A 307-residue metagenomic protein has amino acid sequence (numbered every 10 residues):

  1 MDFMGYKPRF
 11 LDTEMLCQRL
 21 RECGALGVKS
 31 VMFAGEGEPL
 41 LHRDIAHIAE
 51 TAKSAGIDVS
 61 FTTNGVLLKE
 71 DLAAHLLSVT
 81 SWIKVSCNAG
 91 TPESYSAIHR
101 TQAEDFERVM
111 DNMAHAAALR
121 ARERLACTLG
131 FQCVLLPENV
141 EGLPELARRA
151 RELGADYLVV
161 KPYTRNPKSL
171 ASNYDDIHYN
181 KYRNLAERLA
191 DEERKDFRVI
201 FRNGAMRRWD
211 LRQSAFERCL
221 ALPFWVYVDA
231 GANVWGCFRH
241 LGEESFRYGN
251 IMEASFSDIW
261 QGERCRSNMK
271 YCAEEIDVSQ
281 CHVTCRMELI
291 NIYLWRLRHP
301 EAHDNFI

Functional and structural regions predicted by a protein language model:
D2-E14, R21, A25, A55-S60 (+2 more regions): Radical SAM enzyme [4Fe-4S]-AdoMet core and its adjacent flexible, acidic and glycine-rich loops/tails across
L16, L20, V31-M32: Active-site-adjacent substrate/metal-binding segments within catalytic domains of carbohydrate-active enzymes
M32-G37, N64: Glycine-rich beta-strand-to-loop/alpha-helix junction loops that act as flexible
H42, L68-E70, V140-L143: Short, well-ordered alpha-helical microsegments
R43-D58: Aromatic-lined substrate-binding rim segments of carbohydrate-active enzymes
Q213, H240-E288: Membrane-interface junctions of multi-pass transporters
N291-I307: Terminal, non-catalytic domain-edge segments
